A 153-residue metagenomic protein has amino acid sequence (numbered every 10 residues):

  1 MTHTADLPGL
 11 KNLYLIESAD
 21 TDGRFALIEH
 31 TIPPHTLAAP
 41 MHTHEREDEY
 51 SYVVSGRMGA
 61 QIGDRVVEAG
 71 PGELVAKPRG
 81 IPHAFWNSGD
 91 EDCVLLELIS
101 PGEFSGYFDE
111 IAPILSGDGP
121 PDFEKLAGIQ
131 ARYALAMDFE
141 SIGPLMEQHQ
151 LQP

Functional and structural regions predicted by a protein language model:
A5-M41, E47-D48: A short glycine-rich, His/Asp/Glu-containing loop-to-beta-strand
G23, R79-S105: Ligand-binding loop in jelly-roll beta-barrel domains
E29-P33, T43-Q61, L98-I99: Short, conserved beta-strand element in jelly-roll/cupin
H44, M58, G106, I114 (+1 more regions): Hydrophobic small-molecule pocket/channel-lining residues, especially in calycin-type beta-barrels
Y50, R57-G59, V66, P82 (+1 more regions): Structural motif
D64-P82: Short acidic-glycine-tyrosine-enriched beta hairpin
E103-F108, G119: A short beta-to-alpha transition loop/helix N-cap that caps and shapes the active-site region
I114-P153: Acidic/histidine-enriched, glycine/proline-rich intrinsically disordered or flexible terminal extensions
